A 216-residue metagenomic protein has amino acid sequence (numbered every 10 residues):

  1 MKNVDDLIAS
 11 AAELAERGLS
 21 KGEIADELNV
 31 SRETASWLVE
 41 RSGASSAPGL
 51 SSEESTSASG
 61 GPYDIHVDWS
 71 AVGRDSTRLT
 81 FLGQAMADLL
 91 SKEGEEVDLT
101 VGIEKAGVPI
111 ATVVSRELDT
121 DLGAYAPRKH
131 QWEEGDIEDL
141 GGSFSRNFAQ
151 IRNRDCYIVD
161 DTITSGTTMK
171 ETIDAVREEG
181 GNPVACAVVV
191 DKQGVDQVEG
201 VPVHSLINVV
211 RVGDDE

Functional and structural regions predicted by a protein language model:
M1-I158, T164-E216: PRPP-associated nucleotide enzymes
